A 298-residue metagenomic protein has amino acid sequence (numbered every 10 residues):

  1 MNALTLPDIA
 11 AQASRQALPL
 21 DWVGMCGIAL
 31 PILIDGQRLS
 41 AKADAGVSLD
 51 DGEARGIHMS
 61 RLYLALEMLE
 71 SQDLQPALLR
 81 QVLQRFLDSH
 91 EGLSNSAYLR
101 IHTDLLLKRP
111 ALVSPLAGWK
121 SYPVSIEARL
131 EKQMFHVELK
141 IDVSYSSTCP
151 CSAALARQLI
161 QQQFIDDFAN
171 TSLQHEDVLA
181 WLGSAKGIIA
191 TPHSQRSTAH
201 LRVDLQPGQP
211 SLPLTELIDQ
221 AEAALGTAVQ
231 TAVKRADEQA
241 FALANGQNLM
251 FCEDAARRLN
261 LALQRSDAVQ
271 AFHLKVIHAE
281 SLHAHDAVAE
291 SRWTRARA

Functional and structural regions predicted by a protein language model:
M1-A298: N-terminal intrinsically disordered, cationic/polar leader segments that include organellar targeting peptides
